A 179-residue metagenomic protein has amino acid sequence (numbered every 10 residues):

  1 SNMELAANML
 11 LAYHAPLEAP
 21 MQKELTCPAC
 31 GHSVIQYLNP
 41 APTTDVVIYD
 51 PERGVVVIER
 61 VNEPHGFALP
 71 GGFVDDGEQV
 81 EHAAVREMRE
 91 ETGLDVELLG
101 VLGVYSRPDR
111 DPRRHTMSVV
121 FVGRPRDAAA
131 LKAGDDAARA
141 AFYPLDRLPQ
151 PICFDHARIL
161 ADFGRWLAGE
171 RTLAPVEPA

Functional and structural regions predicted by a protein language model:
S1-A12: Extreme N-terminal basic, low-complexity initiation segments that serve as generic localization/processing leaders
H14-D45: Acidic, metal-coordinating catalytic segment for phosphate/diphosphate chemistry, firing primarily on the Nudix
L25, P42-T44, R53, M117-V119 (+1 more regions): Change "...and in nucleic-acid phosphodiester-cleaving endonucleases..." to "...and in nucleic-acid processing enzymes
D50-E91: Conserved Nudix-box catalytic region and its N-terminal flanking loop in Nudix hydrolases and closely related
L94-G103: A short coil-to-beta-strand element that immediately follows conserved catalytic motifs
Y105-A130, D162, L167: Active-site-adjacent beta-strand/loop module that shapes the phosphate/pyrophosphate-binding cleft
K132-G164: NUDIX/MutT-family hydrolases
D162-A179: Charged phosphate-binding loop/patch that engages nucleotide di/tri-phosphates or the phosphate backbone of nucleic
